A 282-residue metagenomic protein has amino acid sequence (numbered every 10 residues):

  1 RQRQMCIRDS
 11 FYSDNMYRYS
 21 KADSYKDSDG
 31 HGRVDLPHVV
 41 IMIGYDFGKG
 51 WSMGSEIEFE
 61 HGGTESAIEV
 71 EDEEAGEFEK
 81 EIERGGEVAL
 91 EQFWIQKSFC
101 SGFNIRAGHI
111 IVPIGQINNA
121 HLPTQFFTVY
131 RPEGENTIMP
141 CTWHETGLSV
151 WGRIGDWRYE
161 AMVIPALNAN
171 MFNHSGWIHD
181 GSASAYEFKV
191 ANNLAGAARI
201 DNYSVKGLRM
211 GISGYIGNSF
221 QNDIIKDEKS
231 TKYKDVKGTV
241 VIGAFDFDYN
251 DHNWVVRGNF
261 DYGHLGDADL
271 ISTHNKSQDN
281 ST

Functional and structural regions predicted by a protein language model:
Q4, R8-R18, S28-A169, N192-A197 (+2 more regions): Outer membrane beta-barrel
Y12-D14, Y203-T282: Detector for outer-membrane/organellar transmembrane beta-barrel domains, recognizing the amphipathic beta-strand
Y17-D29, E65-R84, N168-Y186, F220-K237 (+1 more regions): Solvent-exposed loop segments that connect transmembrane elements
